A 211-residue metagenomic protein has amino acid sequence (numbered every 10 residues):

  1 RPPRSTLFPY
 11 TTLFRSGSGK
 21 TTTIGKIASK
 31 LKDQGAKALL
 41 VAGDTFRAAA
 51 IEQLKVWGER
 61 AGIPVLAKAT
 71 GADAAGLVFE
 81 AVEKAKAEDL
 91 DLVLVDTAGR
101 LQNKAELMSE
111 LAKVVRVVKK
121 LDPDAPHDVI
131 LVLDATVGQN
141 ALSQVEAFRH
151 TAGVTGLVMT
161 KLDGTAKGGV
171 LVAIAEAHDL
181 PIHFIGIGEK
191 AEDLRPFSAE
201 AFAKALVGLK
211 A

Functional and structural regions predicted by a protein language model:
R1-L13: Short, small-residue-biased leader/transition segments that mark boundaries at the very start of proteins
T11-A211: P-loop/Walker A NTP-binding module and the surrounding RecA-like catalytic core of P-loop NTPases
